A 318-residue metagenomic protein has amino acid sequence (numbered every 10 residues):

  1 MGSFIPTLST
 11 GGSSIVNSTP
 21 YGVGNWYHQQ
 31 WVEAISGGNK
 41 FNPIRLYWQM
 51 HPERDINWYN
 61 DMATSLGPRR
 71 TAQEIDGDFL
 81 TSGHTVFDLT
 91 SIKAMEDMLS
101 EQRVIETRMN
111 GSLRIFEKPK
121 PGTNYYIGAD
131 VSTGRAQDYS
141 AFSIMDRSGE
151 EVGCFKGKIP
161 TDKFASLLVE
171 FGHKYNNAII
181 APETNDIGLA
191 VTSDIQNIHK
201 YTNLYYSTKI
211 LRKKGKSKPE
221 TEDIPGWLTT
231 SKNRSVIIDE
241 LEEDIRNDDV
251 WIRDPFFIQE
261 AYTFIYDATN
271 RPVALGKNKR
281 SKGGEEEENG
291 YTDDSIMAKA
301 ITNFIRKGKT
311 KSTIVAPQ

Functional and structural regions predicted by a protein language model:
M1-M50: Signature of the SF2 helicase/ATPase Hel1-core->accessory helical subdomain module
I15-V16, Y21-N25, N39-K40, I56-K216 (+4 more regions): RNase H-like, metal-dependent nuclease domains and their acidic two-metal-ion catalytic environment used
E53: N-terminal cationic and glycine-rich segments that engage phosphates or anionic surfaces
P219-D223: Acidic/polar active-site rim loop that often engages polyanionic ligands
G226: PAPS-dependent sulfotransferase catalytic core
T229: Active-site-proximal betaalpha loop/short-helix elements that scaffold phosphoryl/nucleotidyl transfer chemistry
K232: Predominantly extracellular beta-rich ligand-binding scaffolds that present long acidic/polar faces for carbohydrate
